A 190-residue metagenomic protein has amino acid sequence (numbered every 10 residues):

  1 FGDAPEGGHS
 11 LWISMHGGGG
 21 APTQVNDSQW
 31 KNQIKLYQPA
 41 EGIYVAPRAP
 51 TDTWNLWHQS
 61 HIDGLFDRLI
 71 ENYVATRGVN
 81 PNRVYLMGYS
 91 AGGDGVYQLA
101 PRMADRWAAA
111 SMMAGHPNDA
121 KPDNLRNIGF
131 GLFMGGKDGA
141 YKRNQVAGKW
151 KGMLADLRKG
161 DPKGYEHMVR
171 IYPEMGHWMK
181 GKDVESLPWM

Functional and structural regions predicted by a protein language model:
G2-G7, W54-A91, P101-R106: Gly/Ser-rich "nucleophile elbow"/oxyanion-hole loop immediately N-terminal to the catalytic nucleophile in hydrolases
E6-L11, A40-Y44, N80-V84, M103-A109 (+2 more regions): Loop/turn elements at helix/coil->beta-strand transitions in domains of secreted/extracellular proteins
G8, P22-S28, N55-Q59, Y97-L99 (+3 more regions): Short, solvent-exposed loop/turn and secondary-structure capping segments
G8-A75: Active-site machinery of serine-nucleophile hydrolases
N26, W30, I62-L69, G92-L99 (+4 more regions): Stable alpha-helical elements in mature extracytoplasmic
R48, M87, M113-A114, F133 (+1 more regions): Alpha/beta-hydrolase-fold catalytic nucleophile elbow
N82-R126: Primarily recognizes the serine-hydrolase "nucleophile elbow" in alpha/beta-hydrolase and SGNH/GDSL folds
F133, K137-G139, Q145-M190: C-terminal catalytic histidine-bearing segment of alpha/beta-hydrolase fold enzymes
